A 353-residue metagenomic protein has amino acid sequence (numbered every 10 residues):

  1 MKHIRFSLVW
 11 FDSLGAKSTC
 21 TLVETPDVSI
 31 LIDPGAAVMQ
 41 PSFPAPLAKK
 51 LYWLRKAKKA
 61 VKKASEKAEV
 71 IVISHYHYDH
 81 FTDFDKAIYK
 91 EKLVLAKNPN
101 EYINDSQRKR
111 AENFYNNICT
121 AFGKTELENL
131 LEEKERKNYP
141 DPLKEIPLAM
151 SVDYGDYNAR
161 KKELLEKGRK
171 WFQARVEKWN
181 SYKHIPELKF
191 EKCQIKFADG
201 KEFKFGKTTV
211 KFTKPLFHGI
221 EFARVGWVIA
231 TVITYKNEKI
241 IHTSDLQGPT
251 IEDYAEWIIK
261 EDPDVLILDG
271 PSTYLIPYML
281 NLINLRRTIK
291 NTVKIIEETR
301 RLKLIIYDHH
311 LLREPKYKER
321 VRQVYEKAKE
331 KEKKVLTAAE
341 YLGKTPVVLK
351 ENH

Functional and structural regions predicted by a protein language model:
M1-E66, C119-G123, E132-D253, G343-H353: Core dinuclear metal-dependent hydrolase active-site scaffold
A16-S18, Y76-T82, G219-I220, G248-I251 (+2 more regions): Active-site environment of divalent metal-dependent phosphoester hydrolases
E24-I32, P41, T82-S106, N281-N284 (+1 more regions): P-loop/Walker A phosphate-binding loop and immediately adjacent motor/lid segment at beta-alpha junctions
I32-G35, A68-D79, A96-K97, I241-L246 (+3 more regions): Active-site neighborhood of phospho(di)ester-bond hydrolases with catalytic His/Asp-centered motifs
S42-Y52, S106-Q107, L275-N284: Short, flexible/disordered intra-domain loops and linkers
A48-Y102, K260-I267, Y274: Active-site metal-binding motif and surrounding structural segment of the metallo-beta-lactamase
T82-N98, L127-E133, D264, E319-A338: Short, electropositive alpha-helical surface patch
L282-H353: Binuclear metal-ion centers of metallo-dependent hydrolases, dominated by the metallo-beta-lactamase
